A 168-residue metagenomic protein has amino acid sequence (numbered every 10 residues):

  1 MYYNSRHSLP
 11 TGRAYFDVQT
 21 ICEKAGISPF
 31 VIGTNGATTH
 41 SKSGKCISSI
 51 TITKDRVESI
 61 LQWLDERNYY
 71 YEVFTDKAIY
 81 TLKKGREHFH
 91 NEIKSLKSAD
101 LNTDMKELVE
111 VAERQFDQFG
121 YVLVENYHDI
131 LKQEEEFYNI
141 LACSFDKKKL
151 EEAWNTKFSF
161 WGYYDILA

Functional and structural regions predicted by a protein language model:
Y2-E107: Active-site phosphate-binding/coordination module
K77-A168: Conserved acidic, metal-coordinating active-site core of Asp-based, Mg2+-dependent phosphoryl-transfer enzymes
